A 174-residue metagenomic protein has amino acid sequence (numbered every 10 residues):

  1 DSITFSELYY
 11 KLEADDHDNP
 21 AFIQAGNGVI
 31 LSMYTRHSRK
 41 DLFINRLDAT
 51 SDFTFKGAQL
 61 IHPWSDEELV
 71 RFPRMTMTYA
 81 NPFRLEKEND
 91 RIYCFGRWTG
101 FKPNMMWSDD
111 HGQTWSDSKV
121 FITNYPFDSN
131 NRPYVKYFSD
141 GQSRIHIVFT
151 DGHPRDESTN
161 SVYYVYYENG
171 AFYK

Functional and structural regions predicted by a protein language model:
D1-K174: Extracellular, repeat-based ectodomains that mediate carbohydrate processing or recognition
